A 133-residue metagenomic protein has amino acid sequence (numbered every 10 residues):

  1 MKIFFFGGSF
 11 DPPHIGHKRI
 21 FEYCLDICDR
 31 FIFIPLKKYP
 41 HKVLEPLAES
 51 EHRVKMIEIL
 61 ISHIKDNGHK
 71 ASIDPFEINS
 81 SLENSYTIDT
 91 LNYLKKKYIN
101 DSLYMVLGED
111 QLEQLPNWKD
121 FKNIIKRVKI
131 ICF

Functional and structural regions predicted by a protein language model:
M1-F133: Nucleotidyltransferase catalytic core that binds NTPs
